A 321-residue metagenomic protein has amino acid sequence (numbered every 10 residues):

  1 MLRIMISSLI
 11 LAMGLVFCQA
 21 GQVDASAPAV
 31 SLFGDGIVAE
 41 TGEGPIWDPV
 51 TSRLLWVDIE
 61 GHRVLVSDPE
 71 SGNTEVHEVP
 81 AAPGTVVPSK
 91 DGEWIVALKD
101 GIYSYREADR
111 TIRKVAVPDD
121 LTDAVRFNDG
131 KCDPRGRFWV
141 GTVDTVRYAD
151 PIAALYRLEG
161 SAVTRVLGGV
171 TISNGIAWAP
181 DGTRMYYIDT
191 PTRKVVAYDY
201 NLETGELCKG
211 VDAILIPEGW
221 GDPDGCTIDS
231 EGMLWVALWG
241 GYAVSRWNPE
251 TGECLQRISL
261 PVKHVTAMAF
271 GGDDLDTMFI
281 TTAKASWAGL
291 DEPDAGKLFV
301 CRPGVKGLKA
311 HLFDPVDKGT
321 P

Functional and structural regions predicted by a protein language model:
M5-F17: Bacterial N-terminal signal peptides
V23-A39, D68-P69, G210-V211, G304: A short helix->beta-strand "capping" segment at the edge of beta-propeller domains
G36-T51, P80-A97, L121-R137, V166-R184 (+4 more regions): Beta-rich, blade/repeat-based domains predominating in secreted/periplasmic proteins but also intracellular
W47-P49, L54-I59, I95-D100, F138-V146 (+4 more regions): Conserved beta-strand positions in repeat-built beta-propeller and related beta-rich domains
R63-L65, G101-Y103, A153-Y156, K194-V196 (+2 more regions): A short loop-to-beta-strand structural motif that recurs across blades of beta-propeller domains
D109-V146, A162: Asp-box/WD-like beta-propeller blade repeats and closely related beta-sheet repeat scaffolds
Y198-G205, P303-L308: Short loop/turn segments immediately following beta-strands, especially the blade-tip and inter-blade linker loops
G271-P321: Blade-level signature of beta-propeller repeat domains, shared across WD40, Kelch, NHL, RCC1 and BNR/Asp-box propellers
